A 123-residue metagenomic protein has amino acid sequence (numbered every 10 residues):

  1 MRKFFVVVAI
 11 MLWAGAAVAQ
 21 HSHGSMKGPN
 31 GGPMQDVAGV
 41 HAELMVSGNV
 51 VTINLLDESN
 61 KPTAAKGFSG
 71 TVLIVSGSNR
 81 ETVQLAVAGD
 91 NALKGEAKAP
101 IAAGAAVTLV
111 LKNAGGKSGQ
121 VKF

Functional and structural regions predicted by a protein language model:
F5, I10-W13, V18-F123: Intrinsically disordered, low-complexity terminal tails/loops enriched in metal-binding residues
